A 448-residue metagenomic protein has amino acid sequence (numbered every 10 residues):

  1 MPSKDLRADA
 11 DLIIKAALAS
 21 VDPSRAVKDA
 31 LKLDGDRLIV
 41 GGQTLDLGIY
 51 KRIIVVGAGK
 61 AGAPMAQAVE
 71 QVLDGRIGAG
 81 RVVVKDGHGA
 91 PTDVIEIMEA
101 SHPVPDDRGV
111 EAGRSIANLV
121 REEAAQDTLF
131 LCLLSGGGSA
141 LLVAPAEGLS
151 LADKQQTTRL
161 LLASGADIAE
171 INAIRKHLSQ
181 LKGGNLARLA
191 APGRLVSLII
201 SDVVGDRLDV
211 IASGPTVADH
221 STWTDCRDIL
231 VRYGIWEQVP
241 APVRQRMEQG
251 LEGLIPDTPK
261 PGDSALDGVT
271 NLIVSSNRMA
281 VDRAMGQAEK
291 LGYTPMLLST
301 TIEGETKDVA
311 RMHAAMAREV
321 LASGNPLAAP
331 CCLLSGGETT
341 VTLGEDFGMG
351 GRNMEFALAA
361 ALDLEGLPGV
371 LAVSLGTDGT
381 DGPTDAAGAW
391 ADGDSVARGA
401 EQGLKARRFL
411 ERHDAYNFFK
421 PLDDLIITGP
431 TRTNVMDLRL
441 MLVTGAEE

Functional and structural regions predicted by a protein language model:
M1-G48, P64, Q71, D225 (+1 more regions): N-terminal amphipathic/basic leader segments beginning at the initiator methionine
L47-I49, A58-H88: Active-site cofactor/substrate anionic-group-binding motifs, chiefly glycine- and Lys/Arg-rich phosphate-binding loops
V83-Q126, I174-R175: Glycine-rich oxoanion-binding loops at beta->alpha junctions
Q126, F130, A140-A212, H220-R227 (+3 more regions): Conserved phosphate- and dinucleotide-binding cores of soluble alpha/beta proteins, encompassing both enzyme active
L149-D167, D219-G234, D346-A372: Gly/Ser/Thr-rich active-site loops/lids in small-molecule metabolic enzymes that frequently grip phosphoryl groups
R175, G193-V196, A218-M312: Accessory alpha-helical/coil subdomains and C-terminal extensions that flank or cap enzyme catalytic cores
R278, D282, G286, G292-S374: Active-site segments that bind and position negatively charged phosphate/pyrophosphate groups
A357-E448: Internal helix-turn-beta structural module
